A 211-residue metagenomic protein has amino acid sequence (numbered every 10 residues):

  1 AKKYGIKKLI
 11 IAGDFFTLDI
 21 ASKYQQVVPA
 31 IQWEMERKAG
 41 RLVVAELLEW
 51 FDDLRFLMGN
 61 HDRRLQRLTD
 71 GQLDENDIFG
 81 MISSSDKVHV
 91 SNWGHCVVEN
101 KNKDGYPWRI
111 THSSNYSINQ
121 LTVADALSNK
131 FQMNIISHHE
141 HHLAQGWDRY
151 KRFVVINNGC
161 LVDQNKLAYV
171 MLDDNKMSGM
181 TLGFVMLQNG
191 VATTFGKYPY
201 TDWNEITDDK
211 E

Functional and structural regions predicted by a protein language model:
A1-G5, L48-W50, S83-S84, N102-G105 (+3 more regions): Flexible, charged surface loops at secondary-structure boundaries
A1-V90: Core catalytic region of metal-dependent phosphoesterases/phosphodiesterases, especially metallo-beta-lactamase-like
V28-P29, N102-H112: Short, basic, glycine/proline-bearing loop/turn elements
N60-Q66, H112, E205-E211: A short, hydrophobic/aromatic-rich structural module that often spans a beta strand with its adjoining loop
G80-S91, A168-S178: Short, solvent-exposed secondary-structure boundary motifs
K87-D104: Short acidic low-complexity segments
P107-G196, D202, D208: Conserved beta-sheet core of the metallophosphoesterase superfamily
